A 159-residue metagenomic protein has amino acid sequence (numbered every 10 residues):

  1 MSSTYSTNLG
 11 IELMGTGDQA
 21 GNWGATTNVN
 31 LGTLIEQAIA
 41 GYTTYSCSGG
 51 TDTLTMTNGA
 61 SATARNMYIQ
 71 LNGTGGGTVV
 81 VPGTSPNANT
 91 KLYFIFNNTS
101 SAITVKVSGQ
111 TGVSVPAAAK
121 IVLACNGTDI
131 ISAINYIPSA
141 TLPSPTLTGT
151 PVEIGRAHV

Functional and structural regions predicted by a protein language model:
M1-S2, V107, P138, P143: Intrinsically disordered, low-complexity segments enriched in Ser/Pro/Gly/Ala and basic residues
S2-I103, T146-R156: Exposed extracellular interaction/assembly regions and N-terminal maturation sites
L31-A40, S101-G109, A124-Y136: Short, surface-exposed terminal/edge motifs of secreted or surface/virion proteins that either
F94, V122-A124: Residues within well-ordered beta-strands of beta-sheet-rich folds
Q110-S114: Surface-exposed loop/edge segments in extracytoplasmic proteins
A117-K120: Tight coil/turn sites that cap or link beta-strands
D129, Y136-H158: Low-complexity, small-hydrophobic/phenylalanine-enriched stretches that adopt extended beta/coil conformations used
